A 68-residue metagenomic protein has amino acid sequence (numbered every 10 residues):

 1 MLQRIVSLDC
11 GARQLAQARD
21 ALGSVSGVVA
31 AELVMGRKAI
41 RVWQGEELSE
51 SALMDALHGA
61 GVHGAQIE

Functional and structural regions predicted by a protein language model:
M1-C10: Short glycine-/aliphatic-rich beta-strand segments at the starts of folded cytosolic domains
L2, A31-E32, G61-E68: Conserved short beta-strand edge segments in small beta-sheet-based binding/regulatory domains
G11-L15, E50: Generic alpha-helical secondary structure
A18-L22, A52-G61: Short amphipathic alpha-helices in soluble, non-transmembrane regions that often serve as interface/regulatory elements
R19-V34: Short acidic amphipathic segments
R37-Q44: A generic structural motif
G45-S49: Helix N-cap motif at beta-to-alpha junctions
